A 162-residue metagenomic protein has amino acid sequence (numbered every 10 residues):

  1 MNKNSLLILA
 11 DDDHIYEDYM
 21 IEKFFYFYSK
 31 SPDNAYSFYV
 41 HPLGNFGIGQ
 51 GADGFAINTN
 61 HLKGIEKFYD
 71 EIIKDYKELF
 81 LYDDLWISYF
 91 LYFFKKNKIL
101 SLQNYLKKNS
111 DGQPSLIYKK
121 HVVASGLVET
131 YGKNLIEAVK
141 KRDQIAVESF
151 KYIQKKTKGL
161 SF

Functional and structural regions predicted by a protein language model:
M1-L6: Active-site nucleotide-sugar/metal-binding loop of Leloir-type enzymes
I8-A10, H14-Y76, F80: Conserved catalytic core of nucleotide-sugar-dependent glycosyltransferases
G64, E71-F162: C-terminal catalytic/acceptor-binding lobe
